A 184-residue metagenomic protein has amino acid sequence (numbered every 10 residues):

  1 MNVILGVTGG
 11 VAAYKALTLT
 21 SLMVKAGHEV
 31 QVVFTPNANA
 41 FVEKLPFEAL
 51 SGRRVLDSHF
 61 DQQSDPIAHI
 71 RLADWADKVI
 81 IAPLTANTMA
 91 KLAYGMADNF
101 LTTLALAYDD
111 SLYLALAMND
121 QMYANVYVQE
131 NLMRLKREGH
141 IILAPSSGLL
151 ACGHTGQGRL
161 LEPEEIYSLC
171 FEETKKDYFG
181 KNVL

Functional and structural regions predicted by a protein language model:
M1-Y113, D120-L184: A cross-family phosphate/adenosyl-ligand binding-site feature
